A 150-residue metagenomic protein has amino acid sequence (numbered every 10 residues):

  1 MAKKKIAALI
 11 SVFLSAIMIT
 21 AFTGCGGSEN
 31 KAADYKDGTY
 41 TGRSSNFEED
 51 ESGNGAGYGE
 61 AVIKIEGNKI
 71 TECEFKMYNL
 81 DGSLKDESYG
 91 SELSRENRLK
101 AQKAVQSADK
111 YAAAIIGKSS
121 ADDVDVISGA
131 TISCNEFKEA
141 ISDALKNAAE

Functional and structural regions predicted by a protein language model:
A2-F13: Bacterial N-terminal signal peptides that target proteins for export
T20-G24: C-terminal motif of bacterial Sec signal peptides marking the signal peptidase cleavage site
E29-E150: Active-site- and interface-proximal helix/loop "cap" or "latch" segments in soluble metabolic and energy-transducing
